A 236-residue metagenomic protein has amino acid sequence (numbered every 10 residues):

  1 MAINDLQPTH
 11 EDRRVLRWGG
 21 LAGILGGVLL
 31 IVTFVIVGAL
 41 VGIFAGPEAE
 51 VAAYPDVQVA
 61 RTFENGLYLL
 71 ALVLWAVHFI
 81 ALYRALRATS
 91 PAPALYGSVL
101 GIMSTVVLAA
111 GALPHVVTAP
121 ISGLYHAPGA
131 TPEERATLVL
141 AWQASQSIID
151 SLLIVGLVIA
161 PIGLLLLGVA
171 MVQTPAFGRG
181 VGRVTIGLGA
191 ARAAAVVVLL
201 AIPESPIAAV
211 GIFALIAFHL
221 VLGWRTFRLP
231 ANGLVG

Functional and structural regions predicted by a protein language model:
A2-G236: Hydrophobic, aromatic-enriched alpha-helical segments typical of multi-pass transmembrane helices
